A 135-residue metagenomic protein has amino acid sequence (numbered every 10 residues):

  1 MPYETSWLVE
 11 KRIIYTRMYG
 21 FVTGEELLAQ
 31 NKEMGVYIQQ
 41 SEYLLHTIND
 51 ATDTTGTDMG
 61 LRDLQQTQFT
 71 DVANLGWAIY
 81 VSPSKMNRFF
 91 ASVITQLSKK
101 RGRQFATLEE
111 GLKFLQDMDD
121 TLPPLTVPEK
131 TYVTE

Functional and structural regions predicted by a protein language model:
M1-E135: Amphipathic, Lys/Arg-enriched alpha-helical "gate/interface" segment within cytosolic domains that mediates
